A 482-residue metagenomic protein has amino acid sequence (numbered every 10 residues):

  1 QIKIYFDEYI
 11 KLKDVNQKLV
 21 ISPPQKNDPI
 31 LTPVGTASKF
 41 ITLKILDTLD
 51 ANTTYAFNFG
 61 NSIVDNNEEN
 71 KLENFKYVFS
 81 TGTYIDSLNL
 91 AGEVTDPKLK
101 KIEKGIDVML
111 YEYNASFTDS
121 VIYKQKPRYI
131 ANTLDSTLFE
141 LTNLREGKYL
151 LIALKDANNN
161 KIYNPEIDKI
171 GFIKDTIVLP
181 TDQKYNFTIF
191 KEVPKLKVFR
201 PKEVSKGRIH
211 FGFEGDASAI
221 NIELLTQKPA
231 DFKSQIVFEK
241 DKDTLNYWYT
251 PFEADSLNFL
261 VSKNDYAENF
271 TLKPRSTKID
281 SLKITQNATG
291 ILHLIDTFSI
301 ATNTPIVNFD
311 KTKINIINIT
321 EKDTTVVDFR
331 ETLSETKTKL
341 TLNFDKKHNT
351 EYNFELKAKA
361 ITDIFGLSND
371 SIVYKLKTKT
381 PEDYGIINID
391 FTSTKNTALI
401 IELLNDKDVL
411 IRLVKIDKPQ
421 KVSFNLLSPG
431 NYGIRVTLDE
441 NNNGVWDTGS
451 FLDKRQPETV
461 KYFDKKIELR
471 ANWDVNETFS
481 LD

Functional and structural regions predicted by a protein language model:
Q1-L154, E166-F172, K191-Y384, E402-L426 (+1 more regions): Acidic, low-complexity Ser/Thr/Gly/Pro-rich repeat segments typical of extracellular/periplasmic and surface-exposed
D156-E166, D439-T448: Acidic, glycine-anchored loop motifs typical of Ca2+
I173-T181, Q456-D464: Short, composition-biased linear "edge" segments at structural boundaries
L179-K184, N472-D474: Extracellular interaction modules
N186-I189: Outer-membrane beta-barrel initiation region
P194, T459-E477: Phox homology (PX) phosphoinositide-binding domain
L481-D482: Short, solvent-exposed mixed-charge patches
